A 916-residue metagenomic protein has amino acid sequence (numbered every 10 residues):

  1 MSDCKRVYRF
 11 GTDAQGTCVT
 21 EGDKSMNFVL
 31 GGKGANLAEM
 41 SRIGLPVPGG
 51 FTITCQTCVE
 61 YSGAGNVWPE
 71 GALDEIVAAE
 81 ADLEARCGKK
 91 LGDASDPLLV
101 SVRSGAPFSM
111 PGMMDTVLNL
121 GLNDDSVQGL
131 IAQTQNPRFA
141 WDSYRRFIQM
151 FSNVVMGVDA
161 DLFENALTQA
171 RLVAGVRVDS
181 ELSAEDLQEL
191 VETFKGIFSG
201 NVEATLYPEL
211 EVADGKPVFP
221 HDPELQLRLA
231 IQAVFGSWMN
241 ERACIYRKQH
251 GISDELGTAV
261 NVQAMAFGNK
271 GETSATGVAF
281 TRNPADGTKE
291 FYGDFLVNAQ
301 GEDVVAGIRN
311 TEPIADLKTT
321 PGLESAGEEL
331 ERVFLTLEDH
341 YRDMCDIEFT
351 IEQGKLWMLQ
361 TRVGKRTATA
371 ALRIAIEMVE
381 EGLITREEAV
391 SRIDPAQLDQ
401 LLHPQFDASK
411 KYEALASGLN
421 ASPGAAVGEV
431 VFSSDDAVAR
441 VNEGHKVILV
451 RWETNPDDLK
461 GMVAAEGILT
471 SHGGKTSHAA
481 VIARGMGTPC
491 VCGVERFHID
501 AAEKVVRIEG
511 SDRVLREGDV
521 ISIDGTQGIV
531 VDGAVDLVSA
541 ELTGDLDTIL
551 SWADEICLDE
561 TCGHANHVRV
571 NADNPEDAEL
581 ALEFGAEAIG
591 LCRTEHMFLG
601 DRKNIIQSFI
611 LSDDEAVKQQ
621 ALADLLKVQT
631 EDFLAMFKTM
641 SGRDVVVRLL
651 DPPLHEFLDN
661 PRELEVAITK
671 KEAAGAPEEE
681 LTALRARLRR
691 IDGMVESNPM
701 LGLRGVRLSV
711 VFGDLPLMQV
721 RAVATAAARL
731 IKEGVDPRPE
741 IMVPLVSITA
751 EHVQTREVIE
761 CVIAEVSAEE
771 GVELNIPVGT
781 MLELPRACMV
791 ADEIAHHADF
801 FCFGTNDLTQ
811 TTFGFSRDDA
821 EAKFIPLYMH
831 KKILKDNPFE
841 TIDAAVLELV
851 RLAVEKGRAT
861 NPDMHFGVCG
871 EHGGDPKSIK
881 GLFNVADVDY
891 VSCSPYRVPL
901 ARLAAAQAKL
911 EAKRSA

Functional and structural regions predicted by a protein language model:
M1-E413, A439, H445-I448, N455-K460 (+11 more regions): Nucleotide/phosphate-binding sheet-loop regions of phosphoryl- and nucleotidyl-transfer enzymes
T52, Q56-C58, T454, G473-K475 (+10 more regions): Short, ordered loop/turn segments at secondary-structure junctions
R103-S104, L542, E555-A916: Conserved alpha/beta-domain cores
T336, K504-S511: Short alpha-helix capping/helix-loop boundary micro-motifs
G382, V531-S551: Short, compositionally biased
A426, V431-D436: Long, structured protein-protein interaction/assembly regions in large complexes
